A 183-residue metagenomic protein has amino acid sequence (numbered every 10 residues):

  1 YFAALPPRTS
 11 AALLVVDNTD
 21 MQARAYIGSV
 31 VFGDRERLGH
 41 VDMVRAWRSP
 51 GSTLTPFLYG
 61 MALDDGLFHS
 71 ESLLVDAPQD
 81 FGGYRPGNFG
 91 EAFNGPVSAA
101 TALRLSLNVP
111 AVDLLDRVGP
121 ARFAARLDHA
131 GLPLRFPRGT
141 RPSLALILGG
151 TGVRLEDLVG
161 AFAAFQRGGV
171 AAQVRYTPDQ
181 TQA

Functional and structural regions predicted by a protein language model:
Y1-L5: Conserved, well-ordered alpha-helix/loop/beta-strand core segments that scaffold catalytic motifs
P6-E36, A125-A130: A short, well-structured edge-of-sheet supersecondary motif
R8-A11, N18, Q22, S49 (+8 more regions): Extracytoplasmic
T19, F68-F123, R167, A171 (+1 more regions): Conserved catalytic neighborhood of penicillin-recognizing serine enzymes
D20-M21, H40-L74, A102, A161-F165: Active-site SXXK
V118-P137: Short, charged, amphipathic alpha-helices and their helix-cap/turn boundaries
L132-A183: Active-site-proximal helix/loop microenvironment of the serine DD-peptidase/beta-lactamase transpeptidase fold
